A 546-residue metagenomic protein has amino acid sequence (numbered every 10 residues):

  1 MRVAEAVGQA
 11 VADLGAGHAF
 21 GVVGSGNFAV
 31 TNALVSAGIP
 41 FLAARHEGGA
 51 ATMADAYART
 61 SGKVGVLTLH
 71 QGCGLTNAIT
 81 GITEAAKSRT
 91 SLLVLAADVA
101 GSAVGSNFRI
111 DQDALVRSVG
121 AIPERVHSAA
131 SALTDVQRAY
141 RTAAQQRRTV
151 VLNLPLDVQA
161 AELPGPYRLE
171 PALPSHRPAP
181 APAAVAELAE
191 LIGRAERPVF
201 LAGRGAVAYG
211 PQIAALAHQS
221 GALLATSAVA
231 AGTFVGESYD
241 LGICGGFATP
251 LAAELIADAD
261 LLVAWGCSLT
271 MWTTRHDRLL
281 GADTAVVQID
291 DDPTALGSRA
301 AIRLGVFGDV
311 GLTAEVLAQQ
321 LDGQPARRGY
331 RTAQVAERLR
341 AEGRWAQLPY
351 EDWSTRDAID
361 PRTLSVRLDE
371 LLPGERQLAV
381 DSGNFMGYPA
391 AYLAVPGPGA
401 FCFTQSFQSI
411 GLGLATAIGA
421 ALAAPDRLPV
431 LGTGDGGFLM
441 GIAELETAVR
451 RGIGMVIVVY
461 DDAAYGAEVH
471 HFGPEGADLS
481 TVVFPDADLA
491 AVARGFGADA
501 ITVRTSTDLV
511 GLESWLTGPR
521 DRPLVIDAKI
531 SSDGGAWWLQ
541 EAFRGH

Functional and structural regions predicted by a protein language model:
M1, A129, P182, R356-A358 (+2 more regions): Short, solvent-exposed loop/helix junctions and linker helices that flank or host conserved functional motifs
M1-D322, R367, L371-G374, G454-I457 (+2 more regions): N-terminal alpha/beta PP-like core and its mobile active-site loop of ThDP/TPP-dependent enzymes
A4-V7, A12-L14, V22-S25, A29-A33 (+5 more regions): Active-site diphosphate/adenylate-binding microenvironment
H46, V104-N107, S175-E187, C244-A248 (+5 more regions): A general structural motif
V64, A121-I122, Y350, F401 (+1 more regions): A short, mixed-charge helix-start or loop-turn motif at secondary-structure junctions
A103-N107, I256, G297-R299, G305-F307 (+3 more regions): Thiamine diphosphate
A130, N153, G165-Y167, A282-S382 (+2 more regions): Phosphate/pyrophosphate-binding active-site segments
D157-Q159, F385, S532: Short, internal active-site loops enriched in acidic
